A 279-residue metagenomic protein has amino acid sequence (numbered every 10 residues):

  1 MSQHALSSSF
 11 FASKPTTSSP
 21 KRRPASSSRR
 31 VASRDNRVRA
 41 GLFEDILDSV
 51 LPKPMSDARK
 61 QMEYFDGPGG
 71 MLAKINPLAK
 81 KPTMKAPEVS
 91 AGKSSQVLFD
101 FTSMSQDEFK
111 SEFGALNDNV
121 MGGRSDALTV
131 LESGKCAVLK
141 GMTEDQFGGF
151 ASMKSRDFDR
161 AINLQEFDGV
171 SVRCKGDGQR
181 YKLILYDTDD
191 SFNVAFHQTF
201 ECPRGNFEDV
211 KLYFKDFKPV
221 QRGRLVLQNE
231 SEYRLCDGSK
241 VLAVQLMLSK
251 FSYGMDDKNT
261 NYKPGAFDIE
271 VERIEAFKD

Functional and structural regions predicted by a protein language model:
M1-R29, A40: N-terminal chloroplast transit peptides
N36-D279: Beta-rich carbohydrate-recognition modules and glycan-binding surfaces
